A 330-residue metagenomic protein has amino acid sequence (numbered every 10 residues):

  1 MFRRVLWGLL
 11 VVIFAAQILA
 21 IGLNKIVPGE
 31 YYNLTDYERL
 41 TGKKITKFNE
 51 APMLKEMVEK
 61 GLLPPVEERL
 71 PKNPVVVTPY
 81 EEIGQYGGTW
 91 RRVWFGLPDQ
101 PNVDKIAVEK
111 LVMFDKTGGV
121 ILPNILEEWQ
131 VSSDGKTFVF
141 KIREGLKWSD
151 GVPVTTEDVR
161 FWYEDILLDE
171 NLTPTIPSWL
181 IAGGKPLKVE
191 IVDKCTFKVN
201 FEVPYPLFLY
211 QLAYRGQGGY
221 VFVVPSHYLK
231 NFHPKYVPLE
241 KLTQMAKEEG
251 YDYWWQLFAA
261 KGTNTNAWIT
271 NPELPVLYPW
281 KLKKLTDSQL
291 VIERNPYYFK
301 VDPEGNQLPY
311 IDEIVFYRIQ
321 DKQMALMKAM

Functional and structural regions predicted by a protein language model:
M1-Y80, K188-E190: Short, low-complexity disordered leader/linker segments with a strong preference for bacterial N-terminal type II
N49-E50, K55-S133, E164: N-terminal lobe/hinge region of extracytoplasmic solute-binding protein
E82-G96, E127, T137-F140, V159-Y163 (+4 more regions): Short, well-ordered beta-strand elements
P101-N102, I106-V108, E273-V301, A325: Bilobed "Venus flytrap"/periplasmic-binding protein-like clamshell domains and structurally analogous long
E127-T173, K198-N200, L209, A325-K328: Aromatic- and charge-enriched surface segment that lines or borders ligand/interaction sites
R143, T265-N271, Y297-M330: Ligand-site clamp/hinge motif
W162, I166, E170-I176, V189-I191 (+3 more regions): Extracellular/periplasmic solute-recognition and catalytic clefts
S178-F258: Surface-exposed binding/hinge segments that line and control ligand-binding clefts or catalytic entry sites
